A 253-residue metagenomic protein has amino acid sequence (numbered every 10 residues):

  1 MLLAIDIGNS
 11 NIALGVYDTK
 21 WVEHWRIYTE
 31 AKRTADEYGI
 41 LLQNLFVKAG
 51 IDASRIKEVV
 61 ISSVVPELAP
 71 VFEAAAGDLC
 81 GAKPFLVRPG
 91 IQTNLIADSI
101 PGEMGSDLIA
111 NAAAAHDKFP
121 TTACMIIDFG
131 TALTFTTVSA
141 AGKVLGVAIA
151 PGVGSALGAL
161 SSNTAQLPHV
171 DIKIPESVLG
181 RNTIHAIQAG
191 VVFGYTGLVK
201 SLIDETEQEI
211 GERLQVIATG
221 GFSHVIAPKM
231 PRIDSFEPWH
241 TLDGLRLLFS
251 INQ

Functional and structural regions predicted by a protein language model:
L2-D6, V60, C124-D128, I217: Short glycine-aspartate micro-motif
L2-V47, K143-T164, H169, K173-I174: Short glycine-rich, Thr/Ser-proximal phosphate-binding strand/loop in the N-terminal lobe of ATP-dependent enzymes
W25, A31, P175-Q215, I233-D234: Adenine-nucleotide phosphate-binding core of ATP-dependent small-molecule kinases
L42-E58, L202-L214: Phosphate/pyrophosphate-binding loops at sites that engage ATP/ADP/AMP, CoA/4′-phosphopantetheine, polyphosphate
F46-G50, I56-G77: Phosphate-bearing ligand-interacting subdomains that bind or position ATP/ADP/UDP/GDP/NAD(P) or nucleotide-linked
S54-V64, K83-F85, G211-G220: Short glycine-rich phosphate-binding loop at a beta-alpha junction
K83-L86, I91-N163, V192-I203, P238: Phosphate-binding/catalytic loop of phosphoryl-transfer enzymes
D107-I109, A113, A165, V192 (+2 more regions): Glycine-rich phosphate-binding/hydrolytic loop that grips phosphoryl groups
